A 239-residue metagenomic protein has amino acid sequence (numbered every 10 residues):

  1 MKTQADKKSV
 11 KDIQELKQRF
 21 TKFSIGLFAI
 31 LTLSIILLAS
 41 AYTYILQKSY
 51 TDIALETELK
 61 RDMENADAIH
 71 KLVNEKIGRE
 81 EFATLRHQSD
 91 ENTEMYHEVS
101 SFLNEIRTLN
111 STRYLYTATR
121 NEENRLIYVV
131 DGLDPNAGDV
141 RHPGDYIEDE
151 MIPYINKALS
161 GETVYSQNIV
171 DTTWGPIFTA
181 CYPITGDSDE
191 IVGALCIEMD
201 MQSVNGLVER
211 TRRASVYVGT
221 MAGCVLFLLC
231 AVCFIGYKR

Functional and structural regions predicted by a protein language model:
M1-T21, S40-Y42, I53, T57-R61 (+1 more regions): N-terminal sensory and localization modules of signal-transduction and trafficking proteins
K17-K48, V216-F234: Extreme N-terminal signal-anchor transmembrane helix of membrane signaling/transducer proteins, especially in bacteria
I25-F28, T32, Y42-D62, A66 (+3 more regions): Juxtamembrane interface helices immediately C-terminal to a transmembrane segment
L59-E98: Extracellular/periplasmic ligand-binding regions of membrane signal-transduction receptors
E94, G132-V170: Extracytoplasmic/periplasmic sensor domains and loops in membrane signaling proteins
N104-L126, V218: Short N-terminal helix-loop-first-beta-strand/juxtamembrane motif that initiates sensory/input modules
V164, W174-P183: A short beta-strand signature within small-molecule sensing/ligand-binding domains used in signal transduction
W174, T185-G186, C196-R213: Helix-start (N-cap) segments at beta->loop->alpha junctions that couple sensory/regulatory domains to adjoining helices
